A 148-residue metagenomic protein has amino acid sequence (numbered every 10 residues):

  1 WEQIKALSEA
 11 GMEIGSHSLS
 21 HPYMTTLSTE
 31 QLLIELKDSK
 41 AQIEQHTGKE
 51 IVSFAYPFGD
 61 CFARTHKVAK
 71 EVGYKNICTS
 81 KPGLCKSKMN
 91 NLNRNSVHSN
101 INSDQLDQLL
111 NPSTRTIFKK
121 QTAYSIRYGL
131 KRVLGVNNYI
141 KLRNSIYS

Functional and structural regions predicted by a protein language model:
W1-G15, K70: Acidic (Asp/Glu)-rich catalytic clusters
E9, T26-S148: C-terminal active-site subregion of NodB/CE4 polysaccharide deacetylases
H17, H21: Histidine-centered divalent metal-coordination motifs
